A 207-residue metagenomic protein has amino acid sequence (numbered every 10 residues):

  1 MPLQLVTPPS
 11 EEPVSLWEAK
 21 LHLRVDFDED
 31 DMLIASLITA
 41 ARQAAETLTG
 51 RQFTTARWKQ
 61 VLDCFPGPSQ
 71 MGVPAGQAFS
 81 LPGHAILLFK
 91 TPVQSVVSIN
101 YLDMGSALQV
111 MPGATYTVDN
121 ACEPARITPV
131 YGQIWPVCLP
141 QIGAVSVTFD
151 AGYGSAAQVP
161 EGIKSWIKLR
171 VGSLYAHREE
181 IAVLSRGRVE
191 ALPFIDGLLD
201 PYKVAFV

Functional and structural regions predicted by a protein language model:
M1-V207: Divalent metal-cofactor coordination and adjacent catalytic microenvironments
